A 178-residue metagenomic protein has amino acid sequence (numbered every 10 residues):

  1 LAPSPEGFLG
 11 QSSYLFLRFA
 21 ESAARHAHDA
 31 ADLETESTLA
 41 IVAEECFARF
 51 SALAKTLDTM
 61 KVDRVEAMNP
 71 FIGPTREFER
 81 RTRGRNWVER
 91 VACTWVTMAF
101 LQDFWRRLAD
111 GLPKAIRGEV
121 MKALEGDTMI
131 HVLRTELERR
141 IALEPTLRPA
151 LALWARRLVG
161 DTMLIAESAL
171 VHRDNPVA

Functional and structural regions predicted by a protein language model:
L1-G10, P70-T94: Acidic/His metal-coordination segments adjacent to aromatic residues that form catalytic metal sites in metalloenzymes
L1-H28: N-terminal topogenic module of multi-pass integral membrane proteins
S4-L9, D32-A48, R90, A115-M129 (+1 more regions): Alpha-helical scaffold segments that form or flank carboxylate-/histidine-based iron centers
F19-A40, T82, M98-P113: Helix-loop segments that flank and shape redox-cofactor active sites
V42-F71: Conserved alpha-helical segments that form or flank metal/cofactor-binding pockets of metalloenzymes
R106-M163: A contiguous pocket-lining binding segment that forms or flanks enzyme active sites
I165-A178: C-terminal accessory extensions/subdomains outside the catalytic/core fold
